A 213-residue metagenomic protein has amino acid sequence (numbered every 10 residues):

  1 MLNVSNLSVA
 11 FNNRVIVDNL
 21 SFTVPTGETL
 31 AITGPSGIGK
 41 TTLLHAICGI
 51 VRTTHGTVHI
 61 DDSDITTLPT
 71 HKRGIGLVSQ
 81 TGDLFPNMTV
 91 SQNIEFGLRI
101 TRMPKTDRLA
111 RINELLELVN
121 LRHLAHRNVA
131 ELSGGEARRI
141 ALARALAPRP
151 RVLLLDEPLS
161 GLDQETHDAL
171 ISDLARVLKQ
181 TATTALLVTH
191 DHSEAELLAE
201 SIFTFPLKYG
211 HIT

Functional and structural regions predicted by a protein language model:
T33-P35: The feature captures the beta-strand-to-loop junction immediately N-terminal to the Walker
C48: Helix-to-loop junction immediately C-terminal to a conserved catalytic motif
R52, D64-S79, I100, K105-T106: ABC ATPase NBD coupling module
T106-L124, A175-R176: Conserved ABC ATPase "signature" region
N128-L132, E136: Conserved ABC ATPase signature
A147-R151: A short, proline-enriched helix->beta-strand linker immediately N-terminal to the Walker B motif in ABC-type P-loop
L153-E157: Catalytic Walker B motif of ABC-type/P-loop ATPase nucleotide-binding domains
